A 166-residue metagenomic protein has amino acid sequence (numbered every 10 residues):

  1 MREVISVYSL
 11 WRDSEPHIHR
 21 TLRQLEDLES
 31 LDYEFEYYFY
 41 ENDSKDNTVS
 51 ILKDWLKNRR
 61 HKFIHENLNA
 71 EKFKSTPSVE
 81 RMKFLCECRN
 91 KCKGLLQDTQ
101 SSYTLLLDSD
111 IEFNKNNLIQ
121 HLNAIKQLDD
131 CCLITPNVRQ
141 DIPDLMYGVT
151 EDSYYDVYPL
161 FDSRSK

Functional and structural regions predicted by a protein language model:
E3-S9, L25, F35-F39: Hydrophobic targeting segments
S6, Y38-E41, N67, T135: Structural signature of the Rossmann-like NAD(P)-dependent dehydrogenase/reductase core
S14-L28: Short, well-formed alpha-helical segments that are part of the catalytic scaffolds of diverse glycosyltransferases
R20, Q24, I51, E87 (+2 more regions): Alpha-helical elements of Rossmann-like donor-binding domains used by nucleotide-donor carbohydrate transfer enzymes
Y40-I51, L68-A70: A conserved acidic beta->alpha catalytic loop
W55-Q100: Active-site-proximal specificity loops/subdomain of glycosyltransferases
Q100-E112: Short beta-strand-to-loop acidic/aromatic patch adjacent to the donor-nucleotide binding site
I111-K166: Conserved catalytic core of nucleotide-sugar-dependent glycosyltransferases
